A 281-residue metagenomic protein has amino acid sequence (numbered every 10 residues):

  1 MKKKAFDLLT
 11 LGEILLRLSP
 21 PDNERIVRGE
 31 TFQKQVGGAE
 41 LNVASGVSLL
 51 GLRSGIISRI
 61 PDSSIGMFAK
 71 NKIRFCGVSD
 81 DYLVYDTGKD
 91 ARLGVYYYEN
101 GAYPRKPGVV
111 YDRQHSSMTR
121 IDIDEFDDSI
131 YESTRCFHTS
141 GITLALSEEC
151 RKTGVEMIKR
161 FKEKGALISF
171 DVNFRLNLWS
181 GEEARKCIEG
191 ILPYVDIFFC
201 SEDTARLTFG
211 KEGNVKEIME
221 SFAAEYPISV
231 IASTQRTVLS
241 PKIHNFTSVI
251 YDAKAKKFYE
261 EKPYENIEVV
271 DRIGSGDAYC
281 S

Functional and structural regions predicted by a protein language model:
M1-R25, T31: Positively charged, low-complexity intrinsically disordered leader regions
V27-G37, F258-G274: Short pre-catalytic strand/loop immediately N-terminal to key active-site residues, enriched for Gly-Thr
Q35, N42-S54, F75: Alpha-helix C-terminal capping segments
A39-L49, T153-R160: Histidine-anchored nucleotide/phosphate-binding helix
S45-G46, L52, V269-S281: Short, small-residue alpha-helix embedded
R53-G141: Conserved N-terminal subdomain of the carbohydrate kinase-like
R160-L167, Y226-S229: A short helix->loop->beta-strand "cap" motif at the edges of active sites that frequently abuts
L178-A255: Conserved phosphate/ATP/ADP-binding segment of small-molecule kinases
